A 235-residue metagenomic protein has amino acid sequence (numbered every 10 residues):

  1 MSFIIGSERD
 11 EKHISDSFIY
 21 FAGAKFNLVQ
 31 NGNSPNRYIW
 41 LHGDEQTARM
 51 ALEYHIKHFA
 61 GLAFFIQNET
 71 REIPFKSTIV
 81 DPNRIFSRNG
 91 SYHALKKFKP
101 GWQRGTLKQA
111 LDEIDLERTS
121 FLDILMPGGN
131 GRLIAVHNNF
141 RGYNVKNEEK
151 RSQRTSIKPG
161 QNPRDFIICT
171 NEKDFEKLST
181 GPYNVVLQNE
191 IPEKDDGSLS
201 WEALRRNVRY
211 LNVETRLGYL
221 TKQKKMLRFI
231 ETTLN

Functional and structural regions predicted by a protein language model:
M1-N235: Structured catalytic-domain cores with a bias toward divalent-metal coordination
